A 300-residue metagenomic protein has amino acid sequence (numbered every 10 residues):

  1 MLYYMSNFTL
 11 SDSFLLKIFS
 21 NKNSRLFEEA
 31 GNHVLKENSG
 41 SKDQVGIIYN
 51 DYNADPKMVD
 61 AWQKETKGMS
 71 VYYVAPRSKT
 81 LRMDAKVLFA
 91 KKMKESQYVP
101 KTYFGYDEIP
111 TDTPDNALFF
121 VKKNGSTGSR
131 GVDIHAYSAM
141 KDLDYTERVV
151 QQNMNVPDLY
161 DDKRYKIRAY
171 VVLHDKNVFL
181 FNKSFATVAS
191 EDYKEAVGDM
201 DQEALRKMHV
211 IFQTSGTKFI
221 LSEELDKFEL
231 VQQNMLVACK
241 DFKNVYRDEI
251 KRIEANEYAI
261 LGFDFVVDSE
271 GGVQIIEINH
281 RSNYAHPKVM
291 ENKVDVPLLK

Functional and structural regions predicted by a protein language model:
Y3-L118, G125-T127: Conserved N-proximal alpha/beta basic substrate-recognition cap immediately N-terminal to, or forming the N-lobe
F89, M93, A169, I278: A residue-level signal for conserved active-site and pocket-lining positions in enzyme catalytic cores
N116, N124-A259, D268-V273, N279 (+1 more regions): Catalytic core of tubulin tyrosine ligase-like
F263-F265: Hydrophobic residue at the +6 position relative to the catalytic HRD Asp in the kinase catalytic loop
R281-N283: A short acidic/small-residue loop/turn micro-motif
